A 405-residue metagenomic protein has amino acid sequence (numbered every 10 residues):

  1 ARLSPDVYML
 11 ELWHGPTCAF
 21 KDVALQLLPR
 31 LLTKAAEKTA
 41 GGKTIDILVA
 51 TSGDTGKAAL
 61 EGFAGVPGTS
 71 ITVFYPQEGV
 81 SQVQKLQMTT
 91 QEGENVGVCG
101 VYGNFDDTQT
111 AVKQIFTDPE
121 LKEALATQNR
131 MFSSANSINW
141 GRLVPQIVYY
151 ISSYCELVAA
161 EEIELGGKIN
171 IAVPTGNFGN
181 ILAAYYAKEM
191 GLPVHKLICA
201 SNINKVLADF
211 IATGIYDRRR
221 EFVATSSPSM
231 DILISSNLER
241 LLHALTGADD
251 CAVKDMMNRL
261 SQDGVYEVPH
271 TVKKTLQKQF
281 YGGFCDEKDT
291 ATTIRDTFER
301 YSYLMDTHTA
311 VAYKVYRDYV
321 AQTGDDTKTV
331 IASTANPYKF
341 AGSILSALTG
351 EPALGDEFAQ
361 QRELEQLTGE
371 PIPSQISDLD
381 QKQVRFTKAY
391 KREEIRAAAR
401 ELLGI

Functional and structural regions predicted by a protein language model:
A1-I405: PLP-dependent amino-acid enzyme catalytic core
